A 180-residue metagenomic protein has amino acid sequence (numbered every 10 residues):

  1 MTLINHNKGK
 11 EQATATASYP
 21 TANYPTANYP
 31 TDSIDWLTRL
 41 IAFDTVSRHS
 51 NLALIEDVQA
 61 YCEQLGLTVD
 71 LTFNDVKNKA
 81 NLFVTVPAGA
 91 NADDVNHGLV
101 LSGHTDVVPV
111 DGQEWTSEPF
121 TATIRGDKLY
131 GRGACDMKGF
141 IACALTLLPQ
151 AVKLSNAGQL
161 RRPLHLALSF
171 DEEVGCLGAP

Functional and structural regions predicted by a protein language model:
T2-A15, Y19-P20, Y24-A134, K153-L160 (+1 more regions): Acidic/His- and Gly-rich active-site-bordering loop/insert found across diverse amide/peptide-bond hydrolases
M137-P180: Acidic/histidine-rich catalytic neighborhood of metal-dependent amide-processing enzymes
